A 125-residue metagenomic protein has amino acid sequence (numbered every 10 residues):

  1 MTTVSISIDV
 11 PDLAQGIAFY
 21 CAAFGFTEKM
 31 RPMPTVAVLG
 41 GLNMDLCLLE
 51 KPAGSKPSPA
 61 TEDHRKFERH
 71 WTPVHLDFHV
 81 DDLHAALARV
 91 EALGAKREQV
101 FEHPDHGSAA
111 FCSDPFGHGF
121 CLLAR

Functional and structural regions predicted by a protein language model:
M1-S5, T27-D77, L87-S113, A124-R125: Vicinal oxygen chelate
V10-D12: Conserved beta-strand-loop-alpha-helix junction that forms the acyl-donor binding cleft
Q15-G16, L83-L87: Short, conserved charged micro-motifs
G16, Y20-C21, V90, G117: Conserved active-site tyrosine of GNAT-family acetyltransferases
M44, D81, A85, H118: Conserved Rossmann-like nucleotide-cofactor binding loop
C121: Short hydrophobic beta-strand segments that form the core of ligand-binding sensory/regulatory domains
